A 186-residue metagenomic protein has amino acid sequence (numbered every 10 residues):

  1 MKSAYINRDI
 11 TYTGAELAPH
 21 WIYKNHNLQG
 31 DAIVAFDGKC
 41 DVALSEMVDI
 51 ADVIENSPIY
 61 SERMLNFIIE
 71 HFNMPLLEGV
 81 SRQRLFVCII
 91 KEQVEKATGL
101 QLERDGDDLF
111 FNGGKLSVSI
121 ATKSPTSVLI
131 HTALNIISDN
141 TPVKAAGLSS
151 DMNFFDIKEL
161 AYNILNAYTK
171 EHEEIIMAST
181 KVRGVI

Functional and structural regions predicted by a protein language model:
K2-E46, A51-I186: Catalytic beta-strand/loop module used to bind and position nucleotide/cofactor moieties in cofactor-attachment
